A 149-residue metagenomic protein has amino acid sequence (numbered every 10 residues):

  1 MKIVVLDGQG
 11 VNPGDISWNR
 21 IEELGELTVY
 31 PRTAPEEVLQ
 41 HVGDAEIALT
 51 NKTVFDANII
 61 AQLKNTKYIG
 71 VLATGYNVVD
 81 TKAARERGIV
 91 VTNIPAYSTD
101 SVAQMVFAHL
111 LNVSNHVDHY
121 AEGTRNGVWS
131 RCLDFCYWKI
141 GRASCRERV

Functional and structural regions predicted by a protein language model:
M1-A45: N-terminal glycine-/charge-rich "phosphate-binding" loop or analogous flexible N-terminal tail
G14-D15, R32-L39, T53-A57, V78 (+1 more regions): Structural motif corresponding to alpha-helix initiation and N-cap regions
P31, L72-A73, I89-D100: Short beta->alpha connector loops at strand-helix junctions that form conserved, small/polar/Pro-enriched
A45, L63-T66: An anion/phosphate-binding loop that grips the pyrophosphate of nucleotide cofactors and donors
N77-R87: Rossmann-fold NAD(P)-binding glycine/threonine-rich loop
R87, P95-S144: Phosphate-binding beta-alpha-beta segment of Rossmann-like dinucleotide-binding domains, i.e., the NAD(P)
E147-V149: Positively charged, low-complexity/disordered segments
